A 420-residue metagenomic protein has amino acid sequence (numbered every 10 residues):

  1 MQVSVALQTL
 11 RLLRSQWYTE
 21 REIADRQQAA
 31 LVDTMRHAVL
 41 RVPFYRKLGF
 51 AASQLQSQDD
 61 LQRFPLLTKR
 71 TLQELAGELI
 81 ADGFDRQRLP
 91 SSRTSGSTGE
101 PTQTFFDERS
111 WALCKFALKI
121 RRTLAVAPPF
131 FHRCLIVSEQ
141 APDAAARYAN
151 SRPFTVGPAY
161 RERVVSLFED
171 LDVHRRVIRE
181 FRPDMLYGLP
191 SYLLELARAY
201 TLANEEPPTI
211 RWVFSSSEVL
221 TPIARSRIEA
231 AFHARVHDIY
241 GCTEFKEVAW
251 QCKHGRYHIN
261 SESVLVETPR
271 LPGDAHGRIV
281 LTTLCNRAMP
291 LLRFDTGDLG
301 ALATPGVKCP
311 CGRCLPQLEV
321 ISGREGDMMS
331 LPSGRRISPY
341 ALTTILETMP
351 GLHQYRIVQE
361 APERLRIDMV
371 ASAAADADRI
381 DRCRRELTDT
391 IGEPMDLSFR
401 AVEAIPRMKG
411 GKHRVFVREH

Functional and structural regions predicted by a protein language model:
M1-R93, G99-R133, Q140, E180-Y187 (+5 more regions): Nucleotide 5′-phosphate-binding alpha/beta core
D33, Q140-N260: Conserved adenylate-forming
A38, T94, C134, L186 (+6 more regions): Residue-level signal for inorganic ion chemistry
S91-T98, P190, T243, T296: Ser/Thr-glycine-rich phosphate-binding loops at phosphate-binding pockets of nucleotides, nucleotide cofactors
T98, L271-G273, S333, G410: Residue-level recognition of short loop/turn positions
E162, V236, V266, Y355 (+1 more regions): Generic structural signal for residues in well-ordered beta-strands
L186, G273, R287-A288, L292-E393: AMP-binding/adenylate-forming catalytic core of the ANL superfamily
L220-K308, E325-D327: Conserved AMP-binding/adenylate-forming
